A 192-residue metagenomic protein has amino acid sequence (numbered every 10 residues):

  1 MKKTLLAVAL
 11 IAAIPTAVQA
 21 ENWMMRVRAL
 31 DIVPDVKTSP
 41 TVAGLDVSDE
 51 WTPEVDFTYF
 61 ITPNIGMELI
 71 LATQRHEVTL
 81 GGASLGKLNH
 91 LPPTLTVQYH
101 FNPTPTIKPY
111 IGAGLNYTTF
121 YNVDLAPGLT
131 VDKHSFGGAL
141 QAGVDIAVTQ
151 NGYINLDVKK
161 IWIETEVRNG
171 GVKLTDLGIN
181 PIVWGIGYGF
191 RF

Functional and structural regions predicted by a protein language model:
M1-N22: Cleavable N-terminal export/targeting peptides
A13-A17, H100, V148: Hydrophobic membrane-targeting alpha-helices
A20-V33: Transmembrane beta-strand segments of Gram-negative outer membrane beta-barrel proteins
E21-N22, D56-L125, S135, I146 (+1 more regions): Gram-negative (and chloroplast) outer-membrane scaffold detector with strong preference for beta-barrel transmembrane
R26-R28, D56-F60, Q141-A147, Y153-N155: Short, conserved structural micro-motifs that define repeat-unit consensus positions and nucleotide-binding loops
K37-S39, G81-A83, V123-L125, V167-G170: Outer-membrane beta-barrel and related beta-rich outer-membrane complex signature in Gram-negative bacteria
A43-D49, A83-H90, G128-F136, K173-N180: Replace "Gram-negative outer membrane beta-barrel proteins" with "bacterial and organellar outer membrane beta-barrel
H76-L80, K87, T149-F192: Predominantly the C-terminal beta-signal and adjacent terminal strand-loop region of outer-membrane beta-barrel
